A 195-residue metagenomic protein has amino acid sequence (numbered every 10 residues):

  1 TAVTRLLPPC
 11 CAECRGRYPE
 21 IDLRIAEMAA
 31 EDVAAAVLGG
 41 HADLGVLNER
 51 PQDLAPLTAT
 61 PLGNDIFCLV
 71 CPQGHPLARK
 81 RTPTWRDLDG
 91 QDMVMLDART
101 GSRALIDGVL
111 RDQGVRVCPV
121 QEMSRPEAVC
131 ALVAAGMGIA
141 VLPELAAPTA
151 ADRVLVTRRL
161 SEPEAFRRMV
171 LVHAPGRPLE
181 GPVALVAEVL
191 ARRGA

Functional and structural regions predicted by a protein language model:
T1-L54, E122-R125: Central regulatory/effector-binding core of bacterial HTH transcription factors
L6, T157-A195: A late-sequence structural motif
A12, A34-A35, T60, R86 (+1 more regions): Alpha-helical segments flanking ligand/cofactor-binding loops in enzyme cores
A29-A42, N48, R99-V156: Hydrophobic hinge/microswitch elements
N48, L77-A78, P83-T84, D92-Q113 (+2 more regions): Secondary-structure junction motif
E49-R50, Q73, P143-A146, M169 (+1 more regions): Short secondary-structure boundary segments
D53-D65, K80-R81, M137, A150-R159: Ligand-binding "clamshell"
P56-M93: Flexible hinge/capping segments at coil-to-helix
